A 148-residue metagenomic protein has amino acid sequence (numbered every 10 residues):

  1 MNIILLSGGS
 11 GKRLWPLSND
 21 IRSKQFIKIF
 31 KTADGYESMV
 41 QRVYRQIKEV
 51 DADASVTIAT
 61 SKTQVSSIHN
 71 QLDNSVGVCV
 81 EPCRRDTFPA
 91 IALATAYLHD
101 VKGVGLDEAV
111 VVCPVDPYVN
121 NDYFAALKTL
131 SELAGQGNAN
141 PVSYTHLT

Functional and structural regions predicted by a protein language model:
M1-H69, N74-R85, F124-A125: N-terminal glycine-rich phosphate-binding loop and ensuing alpha1 helix
V40, A94, D116: Residue-level signal for inorganic ion chemistry
D73-G105: Short phosphate-binding loop-to-helix
L106-V115: Short beta-strand-to-loop acidic/aromatic patch adjacent to the donor-nucleotide binding site
V115-T129: Acidic donor-binding/catalytic loop of UDP-sugar-dependent glycosyltransferases, especially processive GT2
P117, A139-S143: Internal, well-ordered alpha/beta segment that forms a basic, Gly-enriched binding/recognition surface
L133-G137: Conserved donor NDP-sugar-binding/catalytic core segment of glycosyltransferases
T145-T148: Conserved small/polar residues in nucleotide/adenosyl-binding loops
